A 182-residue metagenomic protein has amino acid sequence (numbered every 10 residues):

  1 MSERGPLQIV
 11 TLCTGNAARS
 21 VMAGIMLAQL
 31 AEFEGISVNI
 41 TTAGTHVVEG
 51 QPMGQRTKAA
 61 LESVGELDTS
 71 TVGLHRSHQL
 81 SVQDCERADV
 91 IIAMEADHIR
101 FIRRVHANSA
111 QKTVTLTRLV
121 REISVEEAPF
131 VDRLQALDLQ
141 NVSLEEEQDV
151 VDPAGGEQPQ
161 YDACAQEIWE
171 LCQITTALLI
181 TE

Functional and structural regions predicted by a protein language model:
M1-A88, Q173-E182: Conserved active-site segments centered on acidic
E49-Q51, F101, I123: Short acidic/glycine-rich loop or secondary-structure boundary segments that cap or lie
R56, F101-R104: Short alpha-helix adjacent to the SAM-binding motif of class I
D97-I99: Alpha-helix capping/helix-boundary segments
R103-E182: Phosphate-binding/catalytic loops
